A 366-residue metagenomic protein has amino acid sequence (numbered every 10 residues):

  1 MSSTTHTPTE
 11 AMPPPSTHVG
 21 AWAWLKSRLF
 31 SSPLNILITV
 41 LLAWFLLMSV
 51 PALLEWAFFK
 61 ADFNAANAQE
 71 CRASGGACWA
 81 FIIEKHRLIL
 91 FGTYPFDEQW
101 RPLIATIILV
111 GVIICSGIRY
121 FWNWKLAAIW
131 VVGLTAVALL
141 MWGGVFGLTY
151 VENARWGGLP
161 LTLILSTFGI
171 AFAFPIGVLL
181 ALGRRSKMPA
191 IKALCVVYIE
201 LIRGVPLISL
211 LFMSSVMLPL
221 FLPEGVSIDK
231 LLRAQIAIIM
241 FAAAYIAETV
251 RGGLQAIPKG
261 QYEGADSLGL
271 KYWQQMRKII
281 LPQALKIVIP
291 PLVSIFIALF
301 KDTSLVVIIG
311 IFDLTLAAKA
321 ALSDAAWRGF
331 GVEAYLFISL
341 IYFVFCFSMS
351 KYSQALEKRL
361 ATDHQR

Functional and structural regions predicted by a protein language model:
S2-R366: Transmembrane alpha-helices and adjacent helix-loop boundaries
